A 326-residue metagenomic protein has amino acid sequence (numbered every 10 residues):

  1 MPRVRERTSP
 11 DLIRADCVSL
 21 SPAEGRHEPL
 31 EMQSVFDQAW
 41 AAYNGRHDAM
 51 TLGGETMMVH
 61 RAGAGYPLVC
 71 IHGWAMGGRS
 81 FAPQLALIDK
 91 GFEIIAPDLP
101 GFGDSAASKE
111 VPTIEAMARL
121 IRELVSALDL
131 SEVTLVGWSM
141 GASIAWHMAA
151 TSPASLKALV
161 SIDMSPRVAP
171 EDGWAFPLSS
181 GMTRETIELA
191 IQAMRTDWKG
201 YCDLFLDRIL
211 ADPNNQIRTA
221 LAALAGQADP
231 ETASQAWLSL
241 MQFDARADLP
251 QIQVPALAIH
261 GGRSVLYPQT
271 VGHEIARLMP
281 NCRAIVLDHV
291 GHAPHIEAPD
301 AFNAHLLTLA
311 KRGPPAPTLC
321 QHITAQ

Functional and structural regions predicted by a protein language model:
M1-L68, D89-E93, L130-S131, R283-I285 (+1 more regions): Alpha/beta-hydrolase fold catalytic core
E55-A107: Conserved HGGG/HGGXW glycine-rich cap/lid loop of the alpha/beta-hydrolase fold
A116-V133: Conserved acidic catalytic loop of the alpha/beta-hydrolase fold
W146, A150, L156-A193: Flexible "cap/lid" loop of the alpha/beta hydrolase fold
P170-L178, Q192-P250: Conserved alpha/beta-hydrolase catalytic His-Asp/Glu region
I252, A258-H260: Short beta-strand/loop motif that positions the catalytic acidic residue of the alpha/beta-hydrolase fold
R263-Y267: Acidic catalytic loop of the alpha/beta-hydrolase fold
V290-N303: Catalytic histidine-centered segment of alpha/beta-hydrolase-like enzymes
